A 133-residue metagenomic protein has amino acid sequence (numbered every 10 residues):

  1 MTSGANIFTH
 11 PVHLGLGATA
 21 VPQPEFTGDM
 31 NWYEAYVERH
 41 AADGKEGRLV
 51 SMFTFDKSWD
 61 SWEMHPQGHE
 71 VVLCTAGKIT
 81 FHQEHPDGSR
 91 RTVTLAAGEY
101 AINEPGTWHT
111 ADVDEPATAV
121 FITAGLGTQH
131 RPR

Functional and structural regions predicted by a protein language model:
M1-G15, T110-R133: Double-stranded beta-helix
M1-S61: A short, N-terminal "cap"/entry segment at the start of jelly-roll beta-barrel domains of the cupin/DSBH fold
G47, G68-V71, A117: Short, surface-exposed beta-edge/turn micro-motifs
K57-V71, G88-S89: A short beta-loop-beta micro-motif enriched in histidine and acidic residues
D60, G77-H82, Y100: Short beta-strand segments in beta-sandwich/barrel cores
P66-F81, I122: Short, conserved beta-strand element in jelly-roll/cupin
H85-P105: Short acidic-glycine-tyrosine-enriched beta hairpin
